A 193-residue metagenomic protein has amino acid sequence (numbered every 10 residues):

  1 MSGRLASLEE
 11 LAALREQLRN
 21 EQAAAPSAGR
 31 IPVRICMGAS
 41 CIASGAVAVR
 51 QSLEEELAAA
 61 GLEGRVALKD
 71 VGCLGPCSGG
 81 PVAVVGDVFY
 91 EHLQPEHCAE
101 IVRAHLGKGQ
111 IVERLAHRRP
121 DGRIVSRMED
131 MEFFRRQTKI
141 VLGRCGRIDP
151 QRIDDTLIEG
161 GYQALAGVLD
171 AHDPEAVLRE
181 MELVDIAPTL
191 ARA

Functional and structural regions predicted by a protein language model:
M1-A193: Feature of Fe-S/electron-transfer and energy-metabolism proteins that preferentially highlights extended coupling
